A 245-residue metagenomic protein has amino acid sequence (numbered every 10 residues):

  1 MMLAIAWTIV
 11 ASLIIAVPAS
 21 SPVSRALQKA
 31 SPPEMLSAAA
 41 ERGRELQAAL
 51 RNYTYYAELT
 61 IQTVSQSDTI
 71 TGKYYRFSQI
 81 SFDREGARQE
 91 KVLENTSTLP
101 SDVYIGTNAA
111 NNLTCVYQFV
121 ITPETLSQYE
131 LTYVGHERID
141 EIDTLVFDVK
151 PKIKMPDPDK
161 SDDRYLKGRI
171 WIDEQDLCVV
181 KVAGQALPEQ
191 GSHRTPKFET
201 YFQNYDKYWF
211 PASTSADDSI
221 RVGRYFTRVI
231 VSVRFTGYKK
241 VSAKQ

Functional and structural regions predicted by a protein language model:
A4-A16: Bacterial N-terminal signal peptides
S21-K167, E174-V180, A186-P196, Q203-P211 (+1 more regions): Structured extracytoplasmic
